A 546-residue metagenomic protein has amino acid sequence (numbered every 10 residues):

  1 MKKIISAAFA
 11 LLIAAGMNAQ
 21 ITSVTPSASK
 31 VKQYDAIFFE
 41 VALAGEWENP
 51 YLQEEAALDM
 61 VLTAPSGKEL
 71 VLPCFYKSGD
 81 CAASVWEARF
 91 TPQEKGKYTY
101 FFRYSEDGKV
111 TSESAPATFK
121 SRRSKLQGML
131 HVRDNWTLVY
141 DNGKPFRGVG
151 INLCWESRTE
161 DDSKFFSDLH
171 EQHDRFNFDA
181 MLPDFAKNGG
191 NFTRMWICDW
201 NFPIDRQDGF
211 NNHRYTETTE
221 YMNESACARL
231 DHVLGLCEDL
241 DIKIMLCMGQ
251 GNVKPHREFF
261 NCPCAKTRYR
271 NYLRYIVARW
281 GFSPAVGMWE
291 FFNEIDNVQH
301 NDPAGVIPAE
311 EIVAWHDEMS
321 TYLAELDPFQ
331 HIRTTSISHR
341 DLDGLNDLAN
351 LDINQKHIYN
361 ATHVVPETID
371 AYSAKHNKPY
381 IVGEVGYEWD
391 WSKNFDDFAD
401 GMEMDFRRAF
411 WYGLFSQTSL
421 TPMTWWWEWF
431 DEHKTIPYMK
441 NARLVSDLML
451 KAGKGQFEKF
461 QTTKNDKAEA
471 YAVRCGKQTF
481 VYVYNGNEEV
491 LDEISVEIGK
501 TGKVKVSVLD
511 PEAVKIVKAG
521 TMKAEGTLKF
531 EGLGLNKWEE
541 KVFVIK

Functional and structural regions predicted by a protein language model:
M1-I21: Bacterial Sec-dependent N-terminal signal peptides
Q20-S66, L72-P73, S78, A117-R122 (+1 more regions): Non-catalytic, glycine-rich low-complexity segments
V24, K30, E48, E388-D390 (+2 more regions): Aromatic- and carboxylate-lined catalytic core of secreted/periplasmic carbohydrate-active enzymes
K32-A36, E525, N536-W538: Solvent-exposed, conformationally flexible loop/turn segments
A57, D107, S124-I353, H357-H363: Active-site mouth of glycoside hydrolases
V61, K68-L138: Extended acidic/polar, glycine-enriched regions that form or flank non-catalytic beta-rich accessory modules
V85-F90, E493-S495, T527-L533: Exposed aromatic-hydrophobic patches
Q330, L348-F430: Catalytic-core region of carbohydrate-active enzymes that cleave or remodel glycosidic bonds
